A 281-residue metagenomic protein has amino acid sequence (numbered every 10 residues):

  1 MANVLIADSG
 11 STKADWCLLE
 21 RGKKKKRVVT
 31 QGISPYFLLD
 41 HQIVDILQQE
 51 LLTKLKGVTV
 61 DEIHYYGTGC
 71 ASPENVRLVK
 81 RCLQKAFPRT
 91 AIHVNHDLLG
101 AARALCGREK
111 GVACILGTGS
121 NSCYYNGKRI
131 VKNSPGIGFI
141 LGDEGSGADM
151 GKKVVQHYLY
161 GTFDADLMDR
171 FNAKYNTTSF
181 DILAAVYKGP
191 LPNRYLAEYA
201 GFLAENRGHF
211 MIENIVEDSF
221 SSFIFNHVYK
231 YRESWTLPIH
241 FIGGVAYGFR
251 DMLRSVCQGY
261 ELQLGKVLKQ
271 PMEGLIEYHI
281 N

Functional and structural regions predicted by a protein language model:
M1-E62, L105-V112, K153-N281: ATP-binding/phosphotransfer module of carbohydrate and carboxylate kinases, centering on a glycine-rich
H64-S72: Polybasic, low-complexity association/targeting segments
T68, D97, G244: Cofactor-binding loop segments of dinucleotide-utilizing enzymes, especially the Rossmann-like FAD- and NAD(P)+-binding
A71-D166: Phosphate-binding/catalytic loop of phosphoryl-transfer enzymes
